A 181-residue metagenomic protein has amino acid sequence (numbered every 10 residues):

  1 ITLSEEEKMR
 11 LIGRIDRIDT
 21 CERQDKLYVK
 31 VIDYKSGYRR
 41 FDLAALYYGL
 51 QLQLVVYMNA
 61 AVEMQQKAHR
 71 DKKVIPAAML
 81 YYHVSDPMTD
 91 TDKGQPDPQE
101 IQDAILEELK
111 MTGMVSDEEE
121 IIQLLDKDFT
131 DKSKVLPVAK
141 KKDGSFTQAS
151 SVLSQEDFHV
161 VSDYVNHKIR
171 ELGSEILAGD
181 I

Functional and structural regions predicted by a protein language model:
I1-I181: RecB-family 4Fe-4S metal-dependent nuclease core
